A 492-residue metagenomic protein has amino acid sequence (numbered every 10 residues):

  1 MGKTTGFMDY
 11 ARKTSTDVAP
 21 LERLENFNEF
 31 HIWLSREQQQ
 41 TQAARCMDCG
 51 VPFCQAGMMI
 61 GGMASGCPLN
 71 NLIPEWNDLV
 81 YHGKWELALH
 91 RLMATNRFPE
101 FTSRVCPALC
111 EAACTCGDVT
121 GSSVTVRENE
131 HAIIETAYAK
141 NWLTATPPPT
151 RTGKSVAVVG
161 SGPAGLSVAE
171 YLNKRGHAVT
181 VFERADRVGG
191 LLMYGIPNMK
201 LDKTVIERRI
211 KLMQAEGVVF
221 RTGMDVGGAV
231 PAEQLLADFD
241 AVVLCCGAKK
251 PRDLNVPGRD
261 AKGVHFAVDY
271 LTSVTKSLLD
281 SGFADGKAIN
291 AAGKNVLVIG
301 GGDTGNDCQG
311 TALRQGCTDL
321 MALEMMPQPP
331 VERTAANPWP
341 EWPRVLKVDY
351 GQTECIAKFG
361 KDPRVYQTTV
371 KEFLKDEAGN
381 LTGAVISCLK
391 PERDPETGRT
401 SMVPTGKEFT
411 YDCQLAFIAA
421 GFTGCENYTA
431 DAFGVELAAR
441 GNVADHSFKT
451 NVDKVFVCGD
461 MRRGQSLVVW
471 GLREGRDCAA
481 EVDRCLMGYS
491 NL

Functional and structural regions predicted by a protein language model:
T4, R12-E37, Q42-R45, Y366 (+4 more regions): C-terminal catalytic lobe of FAD-dependent flavoproteins
M8-I32, T41-A44, N70-V80, H90-L92 (+11 more regions): Beta1-alpha1 glycine-rich phosphate/pyrophosphate-binding loop at the start of Rossmann-like nucleotide-binding domains
E25-Q40, A64-S65, L69-R104, A108 (+2 more regions): Ferredoxin-type iron-sulfur electron-transfer modules in oxidoreductases and energy-metabolism complexes
C46-C49, C54-M58, C67, T102-C106 (+2 more regions): Short cysteine clusters
A132-T150, R208-G228, P251-Q315, L437-N451: Glycine-rich dinucleotide-binding loop and its adjacent helix/turn
T150, S155-V159, E207-V256, K371-V385 (+4 more regions): Feature captures the FAD/FMN-dependent oxidoreductase FAD-binding
D260-G293, E392-Q465: FAD-site-proximal beta/loop scaffold in flavoenzymes
G305-G310, M461-Y489: A conserved FAD-binding loop/helix module that cradles the flavin
